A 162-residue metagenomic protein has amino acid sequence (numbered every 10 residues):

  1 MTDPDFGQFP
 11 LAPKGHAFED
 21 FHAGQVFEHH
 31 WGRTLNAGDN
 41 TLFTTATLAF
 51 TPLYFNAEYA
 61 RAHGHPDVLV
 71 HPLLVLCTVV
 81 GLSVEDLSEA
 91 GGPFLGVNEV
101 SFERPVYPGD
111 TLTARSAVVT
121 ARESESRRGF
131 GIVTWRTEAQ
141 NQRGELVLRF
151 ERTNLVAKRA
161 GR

Functional and structural regions predicted by a protein language model:
M1-A23, V106-T111, R115-R162: HotDog/MaoC-like acyl-thioester-processing domains
T2-V97, L148, G161-R162: Hot-dog-fold acyl-thioester-processing enzymes
D67, G81, E85, A90-E125 (+1 more regions): Catalytic-pocket segment enriched in acidic/His residues
